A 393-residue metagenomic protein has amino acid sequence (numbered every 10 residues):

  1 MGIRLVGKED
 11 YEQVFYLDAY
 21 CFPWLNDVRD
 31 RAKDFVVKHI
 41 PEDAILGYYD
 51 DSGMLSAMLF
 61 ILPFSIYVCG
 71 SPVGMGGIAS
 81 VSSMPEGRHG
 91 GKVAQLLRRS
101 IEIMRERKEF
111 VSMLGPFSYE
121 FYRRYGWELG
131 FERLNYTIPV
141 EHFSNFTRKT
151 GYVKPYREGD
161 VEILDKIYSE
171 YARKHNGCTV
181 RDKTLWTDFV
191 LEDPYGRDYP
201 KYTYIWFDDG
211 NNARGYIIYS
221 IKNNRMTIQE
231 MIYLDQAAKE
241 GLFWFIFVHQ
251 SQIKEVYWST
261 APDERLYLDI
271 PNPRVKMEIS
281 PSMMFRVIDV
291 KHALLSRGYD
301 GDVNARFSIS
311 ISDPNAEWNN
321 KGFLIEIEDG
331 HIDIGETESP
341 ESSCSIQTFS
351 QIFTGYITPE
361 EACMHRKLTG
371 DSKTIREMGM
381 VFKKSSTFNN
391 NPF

Functional and structural regions predicted by a protein language model:
M1-P63, G70-V73, G77, S144-L185 (+1 more regions): Short amphipathic alpha-helix that is part of the acyltransferase structural core
K8, E12, T150-F393: Intrinsically disordered, low-complexity, positively biased terminal segments
S56-A57, F131, G215: A structural microfeature
I78-S83, R88-E102, Q236-F247: Conserved acetyl-CoA-binding loop-helix of GNAT-fold acetyltransferases
L97, E102-P116, S251-A261: Conserved GNAT acetyl-CoA-binding A-motif
E106-F110, P116-L134, G241, D263-I279: Conserved active-site alpha-helix within GNAT-family acetyltransferase domains
L129-F146: Flexible glycine-/small-residue-enriched beta->alpha junction loops that bind anionic phosphate/pyrophosphate groups
